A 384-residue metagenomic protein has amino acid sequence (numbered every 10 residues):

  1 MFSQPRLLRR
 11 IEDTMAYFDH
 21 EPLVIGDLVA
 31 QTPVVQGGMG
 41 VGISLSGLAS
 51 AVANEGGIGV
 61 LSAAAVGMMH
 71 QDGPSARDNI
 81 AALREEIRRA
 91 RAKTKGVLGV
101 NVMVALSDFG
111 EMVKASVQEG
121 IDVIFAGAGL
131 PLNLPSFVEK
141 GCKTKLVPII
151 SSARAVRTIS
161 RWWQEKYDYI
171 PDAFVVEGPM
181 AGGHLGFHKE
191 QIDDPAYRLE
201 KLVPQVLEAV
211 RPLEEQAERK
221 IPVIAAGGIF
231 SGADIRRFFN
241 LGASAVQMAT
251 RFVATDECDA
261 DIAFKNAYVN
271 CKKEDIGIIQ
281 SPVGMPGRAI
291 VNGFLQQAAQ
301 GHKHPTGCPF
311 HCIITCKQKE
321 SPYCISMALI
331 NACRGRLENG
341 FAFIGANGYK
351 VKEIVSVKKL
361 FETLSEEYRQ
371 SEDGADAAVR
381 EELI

Functional and structural regions predicted by a protein language model:
L7-Q216: Active-site entrance/lid segments in N-terminal catalytic domains of soluble metabolic enzymes
V35, A181-I224, F230-I384: Conserved active-site-proximal phosphate/metal-binding subdomains
